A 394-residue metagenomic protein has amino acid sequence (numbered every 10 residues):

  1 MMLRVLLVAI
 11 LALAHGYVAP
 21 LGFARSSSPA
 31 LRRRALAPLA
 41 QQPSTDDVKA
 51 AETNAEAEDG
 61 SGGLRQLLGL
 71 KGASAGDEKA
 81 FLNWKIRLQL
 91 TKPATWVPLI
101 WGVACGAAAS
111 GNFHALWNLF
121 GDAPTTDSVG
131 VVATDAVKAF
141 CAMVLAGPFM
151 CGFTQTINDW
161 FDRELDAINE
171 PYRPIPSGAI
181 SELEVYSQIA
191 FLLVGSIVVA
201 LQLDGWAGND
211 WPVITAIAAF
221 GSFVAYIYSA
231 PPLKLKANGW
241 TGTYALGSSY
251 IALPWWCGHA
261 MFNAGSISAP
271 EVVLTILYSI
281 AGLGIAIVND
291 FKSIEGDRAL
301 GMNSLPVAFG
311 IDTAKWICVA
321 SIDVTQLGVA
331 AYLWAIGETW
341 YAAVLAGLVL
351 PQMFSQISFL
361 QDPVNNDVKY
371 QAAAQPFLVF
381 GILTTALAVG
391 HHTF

Functional and structural regions predicted by a protein language model:
M1-L31: N-terminal chloroplast transit peptides
R4, R32, G60-L64: Short amphipathic alpha-helical segments that mediate assembly, nucleic-acid/protein binding, or membrane association
L11-L13, A37-P38, C151, L348: A composition/secondary-structure signal for short, hydrophobic, low-basic-content segments with alpha-helix propensity
A19-A55: N-terminal, immediately post-signal peptide pro-regions of secreted/luminal proteins
Q42-F394: Multi-pass alpha-helical membrane architecture of UbiA-family and related isoprenoid/lipid prenyltransferases
